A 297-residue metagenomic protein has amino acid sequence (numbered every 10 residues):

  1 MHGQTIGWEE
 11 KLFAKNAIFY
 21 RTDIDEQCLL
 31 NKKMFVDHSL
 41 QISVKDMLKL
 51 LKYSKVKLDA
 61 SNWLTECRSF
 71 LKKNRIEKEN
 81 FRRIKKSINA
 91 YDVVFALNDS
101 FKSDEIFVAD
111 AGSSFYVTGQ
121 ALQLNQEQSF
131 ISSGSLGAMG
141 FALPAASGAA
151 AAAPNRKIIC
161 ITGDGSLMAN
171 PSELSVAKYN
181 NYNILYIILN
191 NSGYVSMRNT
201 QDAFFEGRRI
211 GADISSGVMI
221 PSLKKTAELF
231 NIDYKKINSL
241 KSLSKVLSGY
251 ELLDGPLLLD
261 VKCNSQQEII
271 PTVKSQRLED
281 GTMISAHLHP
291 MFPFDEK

Functional and structural regions predicted by a protein language model:
M1, D110-G112, V261-C263: Structural motif
M1-E66: Glycine-rich, acidic loop regions that bind phosphate or pyrophosphate groups
T5, L29-K32, S39-Q41, K45-L51 (+2 more regions): Thiamine diphosphate
K15-N16, F101-S103, L253-D254: Short, well-ordered loop/turn elements at secondary-structure boundaries
R21, V108, I161-T162: Generic enzyme active-site microenvironment
V36, D104-F107, I232: Short active-site oxyanion
K57-L71, K86, L258: Flexible, glycine/charged-enriched surface loops at secondary-structure junctions
R68-A150: Active-site diphosphate/adenylate-binding microenvironment
